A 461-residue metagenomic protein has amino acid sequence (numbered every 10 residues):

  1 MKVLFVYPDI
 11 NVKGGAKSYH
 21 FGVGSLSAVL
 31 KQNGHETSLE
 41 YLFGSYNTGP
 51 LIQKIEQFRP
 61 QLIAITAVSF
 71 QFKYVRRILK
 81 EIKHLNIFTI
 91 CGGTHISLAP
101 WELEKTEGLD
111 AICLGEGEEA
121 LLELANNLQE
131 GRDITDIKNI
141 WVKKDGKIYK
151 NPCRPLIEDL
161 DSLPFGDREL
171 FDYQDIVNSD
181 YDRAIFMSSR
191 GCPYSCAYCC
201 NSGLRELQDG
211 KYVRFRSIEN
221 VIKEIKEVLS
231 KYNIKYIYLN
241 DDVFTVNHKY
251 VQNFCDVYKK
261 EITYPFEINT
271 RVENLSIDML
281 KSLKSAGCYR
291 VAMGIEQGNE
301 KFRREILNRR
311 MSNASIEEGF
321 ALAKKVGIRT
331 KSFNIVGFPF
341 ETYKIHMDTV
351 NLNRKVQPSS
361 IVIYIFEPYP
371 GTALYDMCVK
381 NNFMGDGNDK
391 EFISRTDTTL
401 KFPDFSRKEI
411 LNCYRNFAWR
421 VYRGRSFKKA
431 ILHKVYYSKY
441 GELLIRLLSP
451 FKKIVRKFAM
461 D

Functional and structural regions predicted by a protein language model:
K2-P8, Q32, E36, I52-E56 (+3 more regions): Radical SAM enzyme core and accessory elements
V3-L4, I10-N11, F43, I137 (+1 more regions): N-terminal [4Fe-4S]-dependent radical SAM core
V12-K13, Y194, K249, K301 (+4 more regions): Flexible glycine/acidic-rich beta-alpha junction loops that bind and position SAM and/or redox cofactors in anaerobic
V12-V23: Glycine- and acidic-residue-enriched helix-capping/strand-helix junction motifs
V29-N33, S38-I157, I365-E367, G371: Glycine-rich beta-alpha loop elements in corrinoid/cobalamin-binding modules across cobalamin-dependent enzymes
P100-K105, M279, F340-K355: Catalytic cores of alpha/beta
F165-F333, N351: Radical SAM [4Fe-4S] cluster-binding motif and immediate context
